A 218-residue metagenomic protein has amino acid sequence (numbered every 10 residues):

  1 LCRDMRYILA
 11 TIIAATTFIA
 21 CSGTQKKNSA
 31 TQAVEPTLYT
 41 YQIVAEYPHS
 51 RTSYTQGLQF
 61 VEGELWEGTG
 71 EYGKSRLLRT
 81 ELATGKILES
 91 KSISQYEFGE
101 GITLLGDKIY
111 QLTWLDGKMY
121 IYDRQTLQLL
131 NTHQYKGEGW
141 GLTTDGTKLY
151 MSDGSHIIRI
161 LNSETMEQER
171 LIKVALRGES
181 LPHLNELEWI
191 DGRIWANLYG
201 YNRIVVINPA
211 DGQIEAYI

Functional and structural regions predicted by a protein language model:
F18-A20: C-terminal motif of bacterial Sec signal peptides marking the signal peptidase cleavage site
T31-T52, L82-L88: A short helix->beta-strand "capping" segment at the edge of beta-propeller domains
V44-R76, K91-T103: Beta-strand-rich domains and repeat architectures in extracellular enzymes and scaffolds, especially beta-propellers
E46-R51, S90-Q95, N131-K136, I172-E179 (+1 more regions): Surface loop/turn motifs at the tips and blade-to-blade linkers of beta-strand repeat domains
E62-G63, G106-D107, G146-T147, D191-G192: Short coil/turn segments that connect the beta-strands within blades of beta-propeller domains
E67-E71, I109-D116, M151-S155, A196-G200: Conserved beta-strand positions in repeat-built beta-propeller and related beta-rich domains
E81-G85, D123-L127, S163-M166, N208-G212: Short loop/turn segments that connect beta-strands within beta-propeller blades
G85-I121, L127-G139: Blade-loop segments of beta-propeller domains
